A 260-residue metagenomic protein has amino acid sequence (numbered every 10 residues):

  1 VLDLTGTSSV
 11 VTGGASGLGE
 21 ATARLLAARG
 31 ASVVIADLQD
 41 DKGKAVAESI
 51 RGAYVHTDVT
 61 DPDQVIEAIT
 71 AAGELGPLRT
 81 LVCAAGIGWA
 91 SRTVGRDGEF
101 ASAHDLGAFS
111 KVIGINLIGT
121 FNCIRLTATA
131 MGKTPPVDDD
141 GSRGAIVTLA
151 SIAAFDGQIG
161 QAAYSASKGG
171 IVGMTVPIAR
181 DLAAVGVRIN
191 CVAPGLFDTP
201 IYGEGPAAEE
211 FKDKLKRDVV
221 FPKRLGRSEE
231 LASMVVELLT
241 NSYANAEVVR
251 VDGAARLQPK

Functional and structural regions predicted by a protein language model:
L2-V34, I178: Canonical Rossmann dinucleotide-binding motif of NAD(H)/NADP(H)-dependent dehydrogenases/reductases, specifically
G88-S110, T129, K133-D139, G160-A163 (+1 more regions): Conserved mid-core segment of classical short-chain dehydrogenase/reductases
G95-D97, A184, C191, L196-V219 (+1 more regions): A glycine/serine/threonine-rich, flexible loop-to-helix segment that serves as the NAD(P) cofactor-binding "lid"
E99-I124, V147, I171: Catalytic Tyr-X3-Lys loop
I113, E209-E230: Catalytic Tyr-x(3-8)-Lys segment
T129, A179-D181: Alpha-helical segment proximal to the catalytic Tyr-Lys
S151: Residue(s) in the substrate-gating loop at a strand-loop-helix junction that position the organic substrate next
R227-V251, R256: C-terminal substrate-recognition "lid" of short-chain dehydrogenase/reductases
